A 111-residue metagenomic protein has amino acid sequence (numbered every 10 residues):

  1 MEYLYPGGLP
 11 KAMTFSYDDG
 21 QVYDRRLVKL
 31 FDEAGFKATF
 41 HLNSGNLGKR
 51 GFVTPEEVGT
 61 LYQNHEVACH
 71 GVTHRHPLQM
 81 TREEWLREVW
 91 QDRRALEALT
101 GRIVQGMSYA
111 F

Functional and structural regions predicted by a protein language model:
M1-F15, R50-T54: N-terminal pre-catalytic segment of deacetylase/amide-hydrolase enzymes
A12-Q21, R93: Active-site-adjacent substrate/metal-binding segments within catalytic domains of carbohydrate-active enzymes
V22-R26: Short, well-ordered alpha-helical microsegments
E33-F111: Metal-dependent polysaccharide deacetylase catalytic core of the NodB/CE4 family, i.e., the active-site-bearing domain
